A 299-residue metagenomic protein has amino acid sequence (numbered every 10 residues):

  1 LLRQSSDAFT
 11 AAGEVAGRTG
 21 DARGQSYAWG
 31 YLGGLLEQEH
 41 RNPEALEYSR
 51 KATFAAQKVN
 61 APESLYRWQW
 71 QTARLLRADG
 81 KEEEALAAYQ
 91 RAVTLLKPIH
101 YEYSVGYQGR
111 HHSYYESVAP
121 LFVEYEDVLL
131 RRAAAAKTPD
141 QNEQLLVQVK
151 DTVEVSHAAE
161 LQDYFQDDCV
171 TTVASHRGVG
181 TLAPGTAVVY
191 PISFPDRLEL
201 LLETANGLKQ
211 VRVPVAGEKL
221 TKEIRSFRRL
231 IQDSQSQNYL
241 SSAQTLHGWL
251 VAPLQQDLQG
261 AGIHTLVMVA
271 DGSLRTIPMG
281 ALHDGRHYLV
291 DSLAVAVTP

Functional and structural regions predicted by a protein language model:
L1, A294-P299: Short, intrinsically disordered, charge-balanced linker/junction segments flanking boundaries in proteins
L2-Q244, G248, A252, Q256-H287: Alpha-helical solenoid repeat scaffolds used for protein-protein interaction
L289-S292: Short hydrophobic/aromatic-enriched beta-strand-loop microsegments
